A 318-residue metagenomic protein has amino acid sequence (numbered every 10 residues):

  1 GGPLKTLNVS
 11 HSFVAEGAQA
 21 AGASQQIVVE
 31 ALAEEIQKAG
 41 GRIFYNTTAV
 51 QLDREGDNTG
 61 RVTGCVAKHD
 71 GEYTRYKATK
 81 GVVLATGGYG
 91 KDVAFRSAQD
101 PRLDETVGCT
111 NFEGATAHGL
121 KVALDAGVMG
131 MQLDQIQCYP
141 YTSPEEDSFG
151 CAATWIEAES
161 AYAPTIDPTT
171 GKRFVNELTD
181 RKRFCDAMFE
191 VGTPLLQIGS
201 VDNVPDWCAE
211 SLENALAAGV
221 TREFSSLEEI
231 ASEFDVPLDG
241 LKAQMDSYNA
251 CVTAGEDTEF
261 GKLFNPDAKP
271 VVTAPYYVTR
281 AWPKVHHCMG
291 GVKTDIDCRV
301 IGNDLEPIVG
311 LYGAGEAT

Functional and structural regions predicted by a protein language model:
G1-Y73, V93-A94, S143-P144, V252-T273: Conserved redox-cofactor binding core of oxidoreductases
S12-Q19, F44, T110-F112, A152-E157 (+2 more regions): Short Gly/Pro-enriched turn/cap motifs at secondary-structure boundaries
Q51, G240-T318: A glycine-rich dinucleotide-binding beta-alpha-beta segment and adjacent secondary-structure elements that constitute
D57, K68, D167-P168, D295-I296 (+1 more regions): Short, acidic, Ser/Thr-enriched surface-loop or helix-capping motifs
V62, R173, V300-I301: Hydrophobic "anchor" residues
H69-S143: Glycine-rich loop(s) and the adjacent beta-strand/alpha-helix scaffold that form part
T116, L120-V236, G240: An anion/pyrophosphate-binding glycine-rich loop and adjacent beta-alpha core in soluble alpha-beta enzymes
